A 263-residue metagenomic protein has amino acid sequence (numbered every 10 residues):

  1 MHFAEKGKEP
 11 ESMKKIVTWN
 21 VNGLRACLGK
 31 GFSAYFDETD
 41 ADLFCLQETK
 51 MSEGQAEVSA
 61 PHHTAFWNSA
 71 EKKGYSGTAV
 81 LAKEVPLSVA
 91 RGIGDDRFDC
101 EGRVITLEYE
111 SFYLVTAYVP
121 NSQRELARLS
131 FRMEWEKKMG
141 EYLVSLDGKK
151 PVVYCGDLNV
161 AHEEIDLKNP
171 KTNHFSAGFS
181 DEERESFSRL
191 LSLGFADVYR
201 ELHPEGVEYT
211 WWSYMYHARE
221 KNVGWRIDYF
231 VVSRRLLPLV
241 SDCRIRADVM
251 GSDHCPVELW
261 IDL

Functional and structural regions predicted by a protein language model:
H2-A60, T64, A70-S76: N-terminal, active-site-proximal structural segment of metallo-dependent hydrolase catalytic domains
K14-N22, S111-Q123, C155: Active-site-proximal beta-strand elements of phosphoester/diester hydrolases
W19-N20, F36-G54, L114, L143-E164 (+4 more regions): Active-site beta-strand/loop signature of hydrolases that rely on acidic residues for catalysis
L43, T64, W135-V223, I227: Metal-dependent phosphoesterases centered on the DNase I-like endonuclease/exonuclease/phosphatase
K50, Q55-S122: Structured beta-strand-rich core segments of catalytic domains in phosphoester-bond hydrolases
K73-S88, G206, A218-P238: Conserved beta strand-loop-helix elements of the APE1-like EEP
K83, L107-E110, S233-R234, S252 (+1 more regions): Active-site beta-strand termini and strand-to-loop segments that position acidic
G94-D95, P120-E136, K171-F175: Surface-exposed cleft-lining segments at the edges of enzyme active sites
